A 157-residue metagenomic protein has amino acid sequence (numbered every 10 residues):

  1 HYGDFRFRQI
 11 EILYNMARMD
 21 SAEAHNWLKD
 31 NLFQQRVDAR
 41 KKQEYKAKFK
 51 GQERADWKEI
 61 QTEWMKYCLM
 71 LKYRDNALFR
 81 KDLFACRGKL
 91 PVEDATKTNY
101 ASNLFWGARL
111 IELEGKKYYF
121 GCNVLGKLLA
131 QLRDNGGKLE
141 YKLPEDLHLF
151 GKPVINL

Functional and structural regions predicted by a protein language model:
H1-L157: Charged, low-complexity intrinsically disordered segments
